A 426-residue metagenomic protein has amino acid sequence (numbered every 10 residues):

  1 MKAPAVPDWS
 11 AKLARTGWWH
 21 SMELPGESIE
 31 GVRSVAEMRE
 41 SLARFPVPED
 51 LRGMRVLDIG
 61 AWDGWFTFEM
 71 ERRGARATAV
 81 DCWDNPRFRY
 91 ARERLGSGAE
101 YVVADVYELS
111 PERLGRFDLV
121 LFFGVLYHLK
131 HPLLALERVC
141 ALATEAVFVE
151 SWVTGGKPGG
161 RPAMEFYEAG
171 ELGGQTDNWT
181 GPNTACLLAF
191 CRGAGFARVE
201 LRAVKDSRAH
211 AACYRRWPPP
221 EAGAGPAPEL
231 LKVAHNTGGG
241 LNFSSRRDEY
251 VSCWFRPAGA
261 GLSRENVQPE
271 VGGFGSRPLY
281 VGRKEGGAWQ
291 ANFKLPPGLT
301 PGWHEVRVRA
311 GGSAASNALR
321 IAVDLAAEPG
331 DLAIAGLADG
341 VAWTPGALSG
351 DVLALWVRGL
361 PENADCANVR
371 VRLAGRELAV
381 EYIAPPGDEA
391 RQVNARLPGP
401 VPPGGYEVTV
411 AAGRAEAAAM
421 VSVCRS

Functional and structural regions predicted by a protein language model:
M1-G26: N-terminal, positively charged/glycine-rich alpha-helical extensions of SAM-dependent methyltransferases
V32-R52: Conserved alpha-helix/loop element of class I SAM-dependent methyltransferases that forms part of the SAM/SAH-binding
G53, G115-R116: A glycine-biased structural micro-motif
M54-W62: Conserved class I S-adenosyl-L-methionine
W65-E108: Class I SAM-dependent methyltransferase SAM/SAH-binding core
V106-P111, F117, L121-F122, K130-P220: S-adenosyl-L-methionine-dependent methyltransferase catalytic module, highlighting the catalytic core
E221-S244, L325-G346: Short, compositionally biased P/S/T/A/G/V-rich stretches that sit at domain boundaries
N242-A318, A347-M420, C424-R425: Immunoglobulin-like IPT/TIG beta-sandwich domains and homologous Ig-like subdomains
